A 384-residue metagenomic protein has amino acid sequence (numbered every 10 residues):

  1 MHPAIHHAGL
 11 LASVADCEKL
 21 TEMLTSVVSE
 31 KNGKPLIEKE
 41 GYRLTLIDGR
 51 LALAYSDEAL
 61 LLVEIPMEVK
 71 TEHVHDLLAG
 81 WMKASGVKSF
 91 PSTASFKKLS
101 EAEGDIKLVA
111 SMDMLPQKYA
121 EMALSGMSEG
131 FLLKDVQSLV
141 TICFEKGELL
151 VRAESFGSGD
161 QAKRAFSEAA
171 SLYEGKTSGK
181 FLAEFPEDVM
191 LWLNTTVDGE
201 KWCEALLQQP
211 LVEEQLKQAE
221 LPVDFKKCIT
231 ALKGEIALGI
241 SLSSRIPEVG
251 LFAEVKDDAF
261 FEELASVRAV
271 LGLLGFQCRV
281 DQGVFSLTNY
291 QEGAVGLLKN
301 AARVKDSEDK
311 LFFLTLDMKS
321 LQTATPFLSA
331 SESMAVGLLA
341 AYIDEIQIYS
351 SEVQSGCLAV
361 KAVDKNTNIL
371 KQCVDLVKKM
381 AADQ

Functional and structural regions predicted by a protein language model:
M1-S95, K227-K319, L328-E332, Y349-Q384: Single conserved position on a long alpha-helix in the C-terminal lobe of the eukaryotic protein kinase
S56, E64-T196, E200-E204, T315-Q384: Leucine-rich, highly hydrophobic segment in Treponema pallidum outer-membrane-associated proteins
K217-Q218: Helix-biased "structured C-terminal domain" signature
P222: EF-hand Ca2+-binding helix-loop-helix modules
